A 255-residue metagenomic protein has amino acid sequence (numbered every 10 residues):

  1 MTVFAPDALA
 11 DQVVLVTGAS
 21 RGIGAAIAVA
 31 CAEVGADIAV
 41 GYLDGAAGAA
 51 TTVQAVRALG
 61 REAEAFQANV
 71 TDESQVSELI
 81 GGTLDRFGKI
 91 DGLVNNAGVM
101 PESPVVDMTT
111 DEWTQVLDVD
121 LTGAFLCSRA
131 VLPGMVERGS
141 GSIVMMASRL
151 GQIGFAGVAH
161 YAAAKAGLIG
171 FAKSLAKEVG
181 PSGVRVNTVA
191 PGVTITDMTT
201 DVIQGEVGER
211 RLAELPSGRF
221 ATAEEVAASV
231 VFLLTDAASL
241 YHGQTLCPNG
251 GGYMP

Functional and structural regions predicted by a protein language model:
T2-A5, I153, A213, V231 (+1 more regions): Short C-terminal tail/terminal secondary-structure segment of NAD(P)H-dependent dehydrogenase/reductase domains
S20-R21: Conserved glycine-rich cofactor-binding loop
A36-T51: Conserved glycine-rich Rossmann-like NAD(P)H-binding loop of the short-chain dehydrogenase/reductase
P104-V105, E112-L117, R211: Substrate-binding pocket helix/loop in short-chain dehydrogenase/reductase
S128, A164, A172: Active-site helix of classical SDR
P133, K177-P181, S239: Alpha-helical segment proximal to the catalytic Tyr-Lys
S148: Residue(s) in the substrate-gating loop at a strand-loop-helix junction that position the organic substrate next
